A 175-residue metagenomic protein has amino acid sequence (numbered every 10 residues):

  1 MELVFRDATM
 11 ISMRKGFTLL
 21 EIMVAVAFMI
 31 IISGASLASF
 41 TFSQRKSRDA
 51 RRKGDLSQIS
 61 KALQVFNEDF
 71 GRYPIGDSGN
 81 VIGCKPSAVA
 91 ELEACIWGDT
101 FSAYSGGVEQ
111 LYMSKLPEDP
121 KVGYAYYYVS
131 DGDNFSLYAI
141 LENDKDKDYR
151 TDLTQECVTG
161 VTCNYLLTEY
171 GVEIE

Functional and structural regions predicted by a protein language model:
M1-F17: N-terminal leader/signal peptides at the extreme start of proteins
A8-I11, F101-Y104, V158: Intrinsically disordered, low-complexity segments enriched in Ser/Pro/Gly/Ala and basic residues
S12-F40: N-terminal single-pass transmembrane signal-anchor helix
R14, R51, S130-G132: A generic fold-level signal
I30, F42-R45, V65, N143: Active-site micro-motifs of SAM-dependent methyltransferase domains
Q44-R72: Membrane-proximal N-terminal amphipathic helix
Q64-N143: Extracellular/periplasmic head regions of type IV pilus-like filament subunits
D131-E175: Short, surface-exposed interaction loops/tails
